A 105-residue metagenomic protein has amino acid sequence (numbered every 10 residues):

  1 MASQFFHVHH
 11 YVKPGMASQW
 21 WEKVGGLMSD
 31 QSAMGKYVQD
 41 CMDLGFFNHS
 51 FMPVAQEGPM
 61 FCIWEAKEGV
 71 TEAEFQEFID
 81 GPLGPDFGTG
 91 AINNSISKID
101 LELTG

Functional and structural regions predicted by a protein language model:
M1-P59, E65-E77, S95-G105: Short S/T/G/P-rich N-terminal loop/turn motif that feeds into the first structured element of a domain
I79-G90: A common structural junction motif
